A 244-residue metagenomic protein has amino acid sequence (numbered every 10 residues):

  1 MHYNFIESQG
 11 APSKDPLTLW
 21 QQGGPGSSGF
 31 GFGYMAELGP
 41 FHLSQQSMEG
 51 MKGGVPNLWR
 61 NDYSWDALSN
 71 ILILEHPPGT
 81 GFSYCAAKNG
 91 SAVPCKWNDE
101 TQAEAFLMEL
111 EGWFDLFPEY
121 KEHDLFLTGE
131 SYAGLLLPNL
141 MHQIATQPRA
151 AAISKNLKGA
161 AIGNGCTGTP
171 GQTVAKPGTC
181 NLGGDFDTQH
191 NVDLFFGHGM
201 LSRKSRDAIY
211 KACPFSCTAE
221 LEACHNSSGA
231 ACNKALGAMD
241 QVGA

Functional and structural regions predicted by a protein language model:
M1-A244: Terminal and linker regions of secretory-pathway proteins
